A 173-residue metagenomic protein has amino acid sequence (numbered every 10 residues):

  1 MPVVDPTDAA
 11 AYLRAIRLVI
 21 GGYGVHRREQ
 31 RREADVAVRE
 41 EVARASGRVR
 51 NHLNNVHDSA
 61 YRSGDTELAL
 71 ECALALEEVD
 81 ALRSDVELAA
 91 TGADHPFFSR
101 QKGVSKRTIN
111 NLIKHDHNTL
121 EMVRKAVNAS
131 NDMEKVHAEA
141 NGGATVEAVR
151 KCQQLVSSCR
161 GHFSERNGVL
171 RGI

Functional and structural regions predicted by a protein language model:
M1-Y61: Leu/Val/Ala/Ile-rich N-terminal alpha-helices, chiefly Sec-type signal peptides and the beginnings
G21-G24, G47, G64, G92 (+5 more regions): Residue-identity detector for glycine
Q30, Q101, Q153-Q154: Residue-identity detector for glutamine
G47, N51, E77, H117 (+4 more regions): Extended, heptad-repeat alpha-helical coiled-coil/oligomerization scaffolds
N54-V146: Charged linear interaction tracts used for macromolecular binding and regulation
D132-I173: Preference for long, well-ordered alpha-helical segments
